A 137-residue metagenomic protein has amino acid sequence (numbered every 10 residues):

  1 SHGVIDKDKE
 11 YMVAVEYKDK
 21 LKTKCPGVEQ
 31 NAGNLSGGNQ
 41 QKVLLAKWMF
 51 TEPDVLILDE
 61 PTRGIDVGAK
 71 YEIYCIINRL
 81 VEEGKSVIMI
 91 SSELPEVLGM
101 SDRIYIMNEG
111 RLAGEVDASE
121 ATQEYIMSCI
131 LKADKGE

Functional and structural regions predicted by a protein language model:
S1-L35, G114-D117, T122, M127-A133: Conserved P-loop NTPase catalytic core
L45: Hydrophobic anchor residue at the start of the ABC signature
F50-D54: A short, proline-enriched helix->beta-strand linker immediately N-terminal to the Walker B motif in ABC-type P-loop
E60-P61: Walker B catalytic motif
Y71-E83: Helical segment within the ABC ATPase nucleotide-binding domain
S91-S92: H-loop/switch region of ABC-family ATPase nucleotide-binding domains
V97-G99: A short, surface-exposed alpha-helical micro-motif characterized by mixed small hydrophobic and charged/polar residues
